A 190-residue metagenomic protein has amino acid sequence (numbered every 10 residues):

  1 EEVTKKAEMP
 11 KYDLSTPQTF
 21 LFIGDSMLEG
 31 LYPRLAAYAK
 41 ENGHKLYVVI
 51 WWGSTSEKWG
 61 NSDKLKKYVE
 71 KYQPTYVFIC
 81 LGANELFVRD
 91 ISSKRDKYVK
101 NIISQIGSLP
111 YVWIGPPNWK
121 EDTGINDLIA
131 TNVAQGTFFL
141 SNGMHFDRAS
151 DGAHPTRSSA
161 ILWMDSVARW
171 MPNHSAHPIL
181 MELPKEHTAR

Functional and structural regions predicted by a protein language model:
E1-T19, R169-R190: N-terminal secretory targeting modules
A7-D13, A39-N42, I103-G107, F139-G143: Short amphipathic alpha-helical segments, especially helix-boundary/capping motifs
K11-R95, K120-D122: Conserved SGNH/GDSL esterase-like catalytic core that processes O-acyl groups on lipids and polysaccharides
G60-T188: Alpha-helical cap/lid subdomain in secreted, periplasmic, or secretory-pathway luminal O-acyl-processing enzymes
